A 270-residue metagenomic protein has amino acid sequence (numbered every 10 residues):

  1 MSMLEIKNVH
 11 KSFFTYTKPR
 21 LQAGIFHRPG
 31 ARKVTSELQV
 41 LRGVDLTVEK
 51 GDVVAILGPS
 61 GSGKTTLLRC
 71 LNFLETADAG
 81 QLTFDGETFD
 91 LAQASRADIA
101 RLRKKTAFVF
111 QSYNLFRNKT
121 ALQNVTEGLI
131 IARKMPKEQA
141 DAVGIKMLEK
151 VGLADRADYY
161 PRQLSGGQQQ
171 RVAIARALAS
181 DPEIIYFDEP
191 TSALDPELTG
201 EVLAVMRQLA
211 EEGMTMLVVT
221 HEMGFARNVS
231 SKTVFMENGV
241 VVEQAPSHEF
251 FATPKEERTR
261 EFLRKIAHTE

Functional and structural regions predicted by a protein language model:
M1-M3, E261: Intrinsic structural disorder
M3-E5, V9-G24, A31-S247: ABC family nucleotide-binding domain
I25-H27, S60, K255, T269-E270: Short, low-complexity, polar/charged sequence segments that are solvent-exposed and flexible
E237, Q244, H248-E270: C-terminal boundary and immediately downstream tail of ABC-type ATPase nucleotide-binding domains
